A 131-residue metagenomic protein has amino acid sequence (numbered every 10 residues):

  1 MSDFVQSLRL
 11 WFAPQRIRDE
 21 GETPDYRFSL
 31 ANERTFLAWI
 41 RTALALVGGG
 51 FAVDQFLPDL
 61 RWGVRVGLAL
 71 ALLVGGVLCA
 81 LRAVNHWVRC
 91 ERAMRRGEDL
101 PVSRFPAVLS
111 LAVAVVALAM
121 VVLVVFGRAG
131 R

Functional and structural regions predicted by a protein language model:
M1-R131: Cytosol-facing regions at membranes
